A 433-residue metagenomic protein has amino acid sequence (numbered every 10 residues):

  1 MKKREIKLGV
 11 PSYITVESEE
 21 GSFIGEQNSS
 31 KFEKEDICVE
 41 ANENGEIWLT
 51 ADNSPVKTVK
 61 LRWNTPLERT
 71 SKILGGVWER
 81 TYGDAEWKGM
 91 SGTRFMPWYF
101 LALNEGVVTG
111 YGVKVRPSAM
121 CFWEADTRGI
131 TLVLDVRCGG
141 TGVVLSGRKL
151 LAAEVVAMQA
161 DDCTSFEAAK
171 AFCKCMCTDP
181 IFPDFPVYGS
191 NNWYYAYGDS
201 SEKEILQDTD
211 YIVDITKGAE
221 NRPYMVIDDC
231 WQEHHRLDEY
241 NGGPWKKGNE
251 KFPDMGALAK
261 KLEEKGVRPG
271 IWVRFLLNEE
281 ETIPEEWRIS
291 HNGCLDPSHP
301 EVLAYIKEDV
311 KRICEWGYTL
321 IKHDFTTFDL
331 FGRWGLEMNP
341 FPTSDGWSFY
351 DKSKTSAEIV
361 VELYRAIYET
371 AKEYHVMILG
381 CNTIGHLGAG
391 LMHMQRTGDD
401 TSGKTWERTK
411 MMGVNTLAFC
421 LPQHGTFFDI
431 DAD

Functional and structural regions predicted by a protein language model:
M1-P223, L320: Carbohydrate-recognition beta-sandwich/jelly-roll modules in extracellular/periplasmic carbohydrate-active proteins
E86, W98-Y99, N221-D433: Aromatic- and carboxylate-enriched substrate-binding clefts and catalytic-loop regions of carbohydrate-active enzymes
